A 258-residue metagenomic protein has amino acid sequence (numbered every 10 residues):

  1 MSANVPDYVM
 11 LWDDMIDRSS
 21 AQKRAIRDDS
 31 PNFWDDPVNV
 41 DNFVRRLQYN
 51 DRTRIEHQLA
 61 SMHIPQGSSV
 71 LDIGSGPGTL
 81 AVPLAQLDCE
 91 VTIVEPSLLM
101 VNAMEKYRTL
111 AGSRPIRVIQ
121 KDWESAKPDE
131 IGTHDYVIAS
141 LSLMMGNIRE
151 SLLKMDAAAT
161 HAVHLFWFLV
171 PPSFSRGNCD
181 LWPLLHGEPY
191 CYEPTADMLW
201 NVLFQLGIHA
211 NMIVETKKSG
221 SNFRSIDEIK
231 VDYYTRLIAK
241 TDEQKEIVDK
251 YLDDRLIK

Functional and structural regions predicted by a protein language model:
S2-I64: Conserved class I S-adenosyl-L-methionine
G67-G76: Conserved class I S-adenosyl-L-methionine
T79-S125: Class I SAM-dependent methyltransferase SAM/SAH-binding core
S125-I131: Short conserved loop adjoining the S-adenosyl-L-methionine
M144-A158: A short, conserved alpha-helix within the catalytic core of class I
T160-P171: Conserved beta-strand signature within the Rossmann-like core of class I S-adenosyl-L-methionine
L169-Y190: Short, glycine-/aromatic-enriched active-site segment of Class I SAM-dependent methyltransferases
C191-A239: Substrate-binding/catalytic lobe of Class I Rossmann-like enzymes that use SAM or dcSAM, i.e., the mid-to-C-terminal
